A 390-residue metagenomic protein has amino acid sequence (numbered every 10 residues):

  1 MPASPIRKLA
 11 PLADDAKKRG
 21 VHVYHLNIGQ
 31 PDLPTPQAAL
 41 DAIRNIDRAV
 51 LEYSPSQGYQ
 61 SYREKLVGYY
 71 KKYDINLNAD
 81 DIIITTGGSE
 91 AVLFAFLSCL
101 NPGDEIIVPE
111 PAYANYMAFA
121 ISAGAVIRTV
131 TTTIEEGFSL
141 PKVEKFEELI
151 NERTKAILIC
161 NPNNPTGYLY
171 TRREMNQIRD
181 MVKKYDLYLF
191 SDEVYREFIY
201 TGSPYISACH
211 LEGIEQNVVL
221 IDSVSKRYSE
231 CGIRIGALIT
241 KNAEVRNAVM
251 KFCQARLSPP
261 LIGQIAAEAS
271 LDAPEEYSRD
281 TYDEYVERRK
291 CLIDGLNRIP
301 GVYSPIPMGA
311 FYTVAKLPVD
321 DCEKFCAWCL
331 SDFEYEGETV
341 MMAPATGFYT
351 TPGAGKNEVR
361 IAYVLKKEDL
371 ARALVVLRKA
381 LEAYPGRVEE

Functional and structural regions predicted by a protein language model:
P2, L9-L12, A16-Y24, G29-I46 (+1 more regions): PLP-dependent class I/II
A49: Basic nucleic-acid-binding alpha-helical/helix-turn surface characteristic of O6-alkylguanine DNA
Y53-T86: Conserved N-terminal alpha-helix of the aminotransferase class I/II PLP-enzyme fold
